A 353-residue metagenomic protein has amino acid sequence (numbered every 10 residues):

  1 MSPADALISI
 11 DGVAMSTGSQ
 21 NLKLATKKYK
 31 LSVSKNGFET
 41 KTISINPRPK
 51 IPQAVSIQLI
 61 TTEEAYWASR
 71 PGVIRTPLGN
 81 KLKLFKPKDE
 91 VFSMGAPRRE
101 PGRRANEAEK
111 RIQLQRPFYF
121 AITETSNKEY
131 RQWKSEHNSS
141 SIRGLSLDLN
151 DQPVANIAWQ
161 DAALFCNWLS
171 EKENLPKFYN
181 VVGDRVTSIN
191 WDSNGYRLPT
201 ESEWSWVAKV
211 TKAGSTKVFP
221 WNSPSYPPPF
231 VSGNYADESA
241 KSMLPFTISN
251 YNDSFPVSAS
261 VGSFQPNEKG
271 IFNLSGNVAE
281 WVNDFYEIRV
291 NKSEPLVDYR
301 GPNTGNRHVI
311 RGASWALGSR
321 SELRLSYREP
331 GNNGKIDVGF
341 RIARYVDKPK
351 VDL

Functional and structural regions predicted by a protein language model:
M1-N80: Short loop/turn and low-complexity linker motifs enriched in small/turn-promoting residues
I10-S19, M94-Q115, N234, E322-N333: Short, polar loop/linker segments at the starts of domains and inter-domain junctions
G12-A14, G37, P49, R98 (+3 more regions): Solvent-exposed strand-loop boundary residues in beta-sheet-rich modules
S19, K28, E109, Q115 (+5 more regions): Short coil/loop residues immediately preceding or within conserved phosphate-binding loops of NTP-utilizing enzyme
N21-L22, V154, I271: Hydrophobic core positions of the immunoglobulin-like beta-sandwich fold
G72-S141, N150-S170, G276: A short glycine-rich, aromatic-capped structural motif
S93, P97-R98, D148, W159-R328 (+2 more regions): Functional-site microenvironments in short loops/helix caps that host divalent-cation chemistry
I336-D352: Short, structured beta-strand segments at or near domain termini in extracellular proteins/domains
